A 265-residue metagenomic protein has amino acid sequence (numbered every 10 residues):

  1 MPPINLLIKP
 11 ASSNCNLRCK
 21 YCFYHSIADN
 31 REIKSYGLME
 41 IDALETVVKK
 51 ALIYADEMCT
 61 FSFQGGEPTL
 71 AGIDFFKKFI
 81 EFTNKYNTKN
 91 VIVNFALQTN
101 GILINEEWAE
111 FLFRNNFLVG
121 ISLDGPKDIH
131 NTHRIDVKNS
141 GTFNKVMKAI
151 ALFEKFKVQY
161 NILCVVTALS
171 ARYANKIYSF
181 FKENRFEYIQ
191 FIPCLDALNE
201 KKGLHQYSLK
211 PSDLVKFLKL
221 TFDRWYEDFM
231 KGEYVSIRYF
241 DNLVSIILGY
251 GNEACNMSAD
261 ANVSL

Functional and structural regions predicted by a protein language model:
M1-I4: A short, charged/proline- and glycine-enriched loop that marks the coil->beta-strand transition at the N-terminal
L7-N14, H25-I192: Conserved glycine-rich "GG(E/T)P / GGGxP" loop and the immediately following alpha-helix in the radical SAM core
S13-N16, A55, S122, F217 (+2 more regions): Alpha-helical protein-protein interaction elements
C15, C19-C22, C255: Short cysteine clusters
Y21, H25-A28, A261: Secreted/processed peptides and extracellular or luminal domains of membrane proteins
R134-N144, A151-L265: Radical SAM enzyme [4Fe-4S]-AdoMet core and its adjacent flexible, acidic and glycine-rich loops/tails across
